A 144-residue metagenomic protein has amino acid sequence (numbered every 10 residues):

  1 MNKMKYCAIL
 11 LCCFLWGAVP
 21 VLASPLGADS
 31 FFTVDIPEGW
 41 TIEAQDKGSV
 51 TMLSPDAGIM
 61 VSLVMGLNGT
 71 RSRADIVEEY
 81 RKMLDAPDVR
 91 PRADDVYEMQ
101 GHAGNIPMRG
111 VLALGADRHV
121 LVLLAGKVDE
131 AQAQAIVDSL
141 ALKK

Functional and structural regions predicted by a protein language model:
M1-I9: Bacterial N-terminal signal peptides that target proteins for export
A8-A18: Bacterial N-terminal signal peptides
L22-D46, L140: N-terminal "mature-domain start" segment
I42-A131, A135: Conserved polar/disulfide-associated segments of primarily extracytoplasmic proteins
L142-K144: Short, solvent-exposed mixed-charge patches
